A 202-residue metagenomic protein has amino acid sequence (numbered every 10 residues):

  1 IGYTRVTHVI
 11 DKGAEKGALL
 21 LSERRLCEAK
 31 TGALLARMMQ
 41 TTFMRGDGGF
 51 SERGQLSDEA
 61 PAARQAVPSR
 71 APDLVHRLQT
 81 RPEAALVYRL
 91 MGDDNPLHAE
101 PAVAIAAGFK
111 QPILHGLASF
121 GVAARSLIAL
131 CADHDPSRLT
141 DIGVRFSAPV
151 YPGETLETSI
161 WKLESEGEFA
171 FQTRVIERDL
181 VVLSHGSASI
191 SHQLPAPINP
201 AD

Functional and structural regions predicted by a protein language model:
I1-H76, Y151-G153, E157-D202: HotDog/MaoC-like acyl-thioester-processing domains
I1-H8, K110, S119-E157: Hydrophobic beta-strand-centered segment that forms part of the acyl-chain substrate-binding groove
K12-G13, M38, G46-D47, L90-D94 (+9 more regions): Surface-exposed loop/turn and secondary-structure junction residues enriched for glycine/proline
G49, R53, Q65-H134, A201-D202: Hot-dog-fold acyl-thioester-processing enzymes
A85, A106, G143, E166-E168: Generic intrinsically disordered, low-complexity segments enriched for polar/acidic and small residues
